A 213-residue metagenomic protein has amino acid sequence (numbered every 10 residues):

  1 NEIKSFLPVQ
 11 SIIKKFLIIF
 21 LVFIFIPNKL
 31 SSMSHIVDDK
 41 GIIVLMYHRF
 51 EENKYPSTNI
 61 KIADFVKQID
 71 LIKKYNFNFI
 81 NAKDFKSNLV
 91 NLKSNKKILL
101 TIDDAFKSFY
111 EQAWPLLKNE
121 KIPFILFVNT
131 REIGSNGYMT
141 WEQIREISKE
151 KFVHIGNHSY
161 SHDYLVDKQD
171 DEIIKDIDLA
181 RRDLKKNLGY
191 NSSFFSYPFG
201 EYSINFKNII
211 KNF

Functional and structural regions predicted by a protein language model:
S11-K15: Positively charged n-region of N-terminal signal peptides that target proteins for export
I18-I24: Bacterial N-terminal signal peptides
I26-I98: N-terminal pre-catalytic segment of deacetylase/amide-hydrolase enzymes
K40-Y55, N95-I98, K107-N205: Metal-dependent polysaccharide deacetylase catalytic core of the NodB/CE4 family, i.e., the active-site-bearing domain
D103-A105: Noncatalytic alpha-helical scaffolds and linker/capping helices
K207-F213: Short, intrinsically disordered, charge-balanced linker/junction segments flanking boundaries in proteins
